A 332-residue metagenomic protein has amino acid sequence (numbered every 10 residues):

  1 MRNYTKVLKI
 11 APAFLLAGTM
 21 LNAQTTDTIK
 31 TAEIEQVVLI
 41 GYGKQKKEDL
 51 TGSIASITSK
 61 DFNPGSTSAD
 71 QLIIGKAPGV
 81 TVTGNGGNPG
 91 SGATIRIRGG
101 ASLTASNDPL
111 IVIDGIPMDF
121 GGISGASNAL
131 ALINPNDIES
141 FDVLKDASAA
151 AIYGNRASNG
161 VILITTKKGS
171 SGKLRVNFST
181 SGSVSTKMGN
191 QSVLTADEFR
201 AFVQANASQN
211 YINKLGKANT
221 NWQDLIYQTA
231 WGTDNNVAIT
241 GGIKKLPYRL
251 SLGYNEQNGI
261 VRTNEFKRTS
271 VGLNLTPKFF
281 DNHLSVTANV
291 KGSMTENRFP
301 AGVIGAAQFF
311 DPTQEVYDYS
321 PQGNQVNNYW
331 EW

Functional and structural regions predicted by a protein language model:
M1-M294, G302, Q325-E331: Short, small/polar-rich motifs associated with maturation and membrane association, primarily at protein termini
S293-Y329: Outer-membrane beta-barrel translocator/channel fold
